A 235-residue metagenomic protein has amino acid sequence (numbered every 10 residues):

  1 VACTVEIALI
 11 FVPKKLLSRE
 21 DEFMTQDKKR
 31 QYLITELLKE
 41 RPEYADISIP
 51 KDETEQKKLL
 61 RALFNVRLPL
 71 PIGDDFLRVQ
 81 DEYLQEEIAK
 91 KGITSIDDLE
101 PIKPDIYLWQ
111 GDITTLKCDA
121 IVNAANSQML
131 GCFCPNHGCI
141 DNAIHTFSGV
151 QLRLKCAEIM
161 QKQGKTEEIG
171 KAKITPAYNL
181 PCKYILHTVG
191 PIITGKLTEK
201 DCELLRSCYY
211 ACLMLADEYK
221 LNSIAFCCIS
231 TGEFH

Functional and structural regions predicted by a protein language model:
C3-I7, F11, K15-H235: Macrodomain-like recognition of ADP-ribose-binding/processing modules
